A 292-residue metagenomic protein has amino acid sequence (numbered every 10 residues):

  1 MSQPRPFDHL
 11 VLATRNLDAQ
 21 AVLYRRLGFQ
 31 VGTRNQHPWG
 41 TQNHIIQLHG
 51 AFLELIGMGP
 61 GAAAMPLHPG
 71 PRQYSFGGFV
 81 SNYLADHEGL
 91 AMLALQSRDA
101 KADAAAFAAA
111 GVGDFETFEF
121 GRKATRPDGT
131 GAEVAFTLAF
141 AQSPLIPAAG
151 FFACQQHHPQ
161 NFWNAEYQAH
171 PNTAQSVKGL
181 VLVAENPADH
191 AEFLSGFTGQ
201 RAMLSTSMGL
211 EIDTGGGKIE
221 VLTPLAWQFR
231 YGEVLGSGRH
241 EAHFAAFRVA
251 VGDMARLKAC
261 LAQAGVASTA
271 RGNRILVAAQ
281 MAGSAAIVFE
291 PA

Functional and structural regions predicted by a protein language model:
M1-F7, L12-G32, L48-E119, R126-A292: Glyoxalase I/VOC metalloenzyme domain signal
N35: Short beta->alpha connector loops at strand-helix junctions that form conserved, small/polar/Pro-enriched
P38-Q42, R271-N273: Short acidic/glycine-enriched loop/turn segments that link adjacent beta-strands
H44-I46: Short beta-strand scaffold segments in enzyme catalytic cores
